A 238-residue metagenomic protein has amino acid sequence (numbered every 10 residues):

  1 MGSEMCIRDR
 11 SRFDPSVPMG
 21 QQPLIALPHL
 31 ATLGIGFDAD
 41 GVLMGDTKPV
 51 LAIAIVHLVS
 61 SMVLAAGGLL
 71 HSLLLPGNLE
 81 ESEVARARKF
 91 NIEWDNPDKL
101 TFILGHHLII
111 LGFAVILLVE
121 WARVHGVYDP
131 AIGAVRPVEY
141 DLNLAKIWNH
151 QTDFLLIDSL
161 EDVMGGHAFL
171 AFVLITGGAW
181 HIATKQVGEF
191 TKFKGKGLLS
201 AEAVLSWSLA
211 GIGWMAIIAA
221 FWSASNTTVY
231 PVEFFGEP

Functional and structural regions predicted by a protein language model:
G2-I7: Short, small-residue-biased leader/transition segments that mark boundaries at the very start of proteins
F13-L58, R86-G105, I132-F169, F193-S208 (+1 more regions): Juxtamembrane membrane-interface segments at transmembrane-helix boundaries in membrane proteins
P15, A114-W121, A131-R136, M164 (+1 more regions): Intrinsically disordered, flexible peripheral segments
V59-G77, I116-V119, F169-V187, F221-S223: Transmembrane alpha-helical segments in integral membrane proteins
L70-E93, A179-L199, A224, T228-P231: Juxtamembrane membrane-water interface segments of multi-pass membrane proteins, especially cytoplasmic-side
I110, G166, L170-I175, L209-I212: Surface-exposed interaction/gating patches
